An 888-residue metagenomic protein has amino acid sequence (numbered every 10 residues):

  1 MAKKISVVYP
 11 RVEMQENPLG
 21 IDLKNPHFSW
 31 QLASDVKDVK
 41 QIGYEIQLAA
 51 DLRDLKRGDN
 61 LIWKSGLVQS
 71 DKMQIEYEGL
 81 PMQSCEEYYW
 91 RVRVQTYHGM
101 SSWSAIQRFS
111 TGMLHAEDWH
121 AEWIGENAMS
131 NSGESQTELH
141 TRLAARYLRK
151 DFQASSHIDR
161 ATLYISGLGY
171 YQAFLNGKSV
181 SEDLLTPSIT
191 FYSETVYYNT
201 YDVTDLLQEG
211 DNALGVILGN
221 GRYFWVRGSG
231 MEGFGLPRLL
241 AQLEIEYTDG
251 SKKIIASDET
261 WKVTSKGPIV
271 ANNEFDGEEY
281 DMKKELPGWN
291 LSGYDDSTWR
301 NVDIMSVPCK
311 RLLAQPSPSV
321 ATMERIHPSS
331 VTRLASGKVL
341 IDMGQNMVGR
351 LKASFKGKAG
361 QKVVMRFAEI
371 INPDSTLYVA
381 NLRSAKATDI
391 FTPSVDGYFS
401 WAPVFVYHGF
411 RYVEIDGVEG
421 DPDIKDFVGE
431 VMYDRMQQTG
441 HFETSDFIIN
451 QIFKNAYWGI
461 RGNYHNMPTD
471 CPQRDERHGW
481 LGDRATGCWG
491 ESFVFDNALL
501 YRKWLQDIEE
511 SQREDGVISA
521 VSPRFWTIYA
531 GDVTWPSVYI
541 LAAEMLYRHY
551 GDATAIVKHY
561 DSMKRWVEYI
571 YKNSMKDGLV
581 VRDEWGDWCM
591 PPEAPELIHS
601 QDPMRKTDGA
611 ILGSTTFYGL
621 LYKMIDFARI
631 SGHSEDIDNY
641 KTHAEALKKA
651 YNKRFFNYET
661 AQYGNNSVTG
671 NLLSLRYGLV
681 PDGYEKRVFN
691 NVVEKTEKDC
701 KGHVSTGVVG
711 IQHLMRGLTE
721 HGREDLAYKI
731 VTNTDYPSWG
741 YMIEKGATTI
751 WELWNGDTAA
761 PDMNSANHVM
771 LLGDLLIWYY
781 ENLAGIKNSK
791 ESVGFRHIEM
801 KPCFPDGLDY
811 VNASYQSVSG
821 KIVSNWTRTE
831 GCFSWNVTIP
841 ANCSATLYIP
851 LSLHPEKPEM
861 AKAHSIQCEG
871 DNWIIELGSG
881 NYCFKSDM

Functional and structural regions predicted by a protein language model:
A2-E87, R91-R474, G482-D483, L499-L500 (+3 more regions): Extracellular/oxidizing-compartment recognition motifs
Q136-L143, V180, S188-Y192, D202-T204 (+19 more regions): Alpha-helix capping and helix-loop boundary segments enriched in small/acidic/polar residues
A161-I165, L175, R350-E369, F405 (+6 more regions): Alpha-helical support elements that line or immediately flank enzyme active sites and cofactor-binding pockets
Y170, R238-L240, D258-S265, D421-N455 (+8 more regions): Active-site acid/base region of carbohydrate-active enzymes
Y171, S179-E182, T186-P187, I508 (+7 more regions): Active/binding-pocket-proximal capping segment
L214, E278-D281, D475-E476, V494 (+7 more regions): C-terminal capping/lid segments that line or modulate ligand- or cofactor-binding pockets
I217, R238-Q242, I255-W289, G293 (+3 more regions): Non-catalytic C-terminal accessory modules of carbohydrate-active enzymes
